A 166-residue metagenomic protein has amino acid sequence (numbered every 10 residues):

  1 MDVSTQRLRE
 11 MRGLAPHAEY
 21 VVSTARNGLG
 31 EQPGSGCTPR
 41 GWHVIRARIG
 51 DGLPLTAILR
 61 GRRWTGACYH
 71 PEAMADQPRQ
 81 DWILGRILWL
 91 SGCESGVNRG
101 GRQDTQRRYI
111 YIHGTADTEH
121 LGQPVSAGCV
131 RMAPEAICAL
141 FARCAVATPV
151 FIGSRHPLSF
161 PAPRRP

Functional and structural regions predicted by a protein language model:
M1-G28: A structural motif detector for short, solvent-exposed N-terminal "entry" segments of globular domains
V3, R12, T24, R46-A47 (+3 more regions): Pocket-edge structural micro-motifs
V3-T5, H17, R40, I83-G85 (+1 more regions): Extracytoplasmic
R9-E10, G30-E31, L53-L55: Short, solvent-exposed loop/turn elements at domain surfaces
E19-V21, W42, Y109, P149: Well-ordered beta-strand positions in beta-sheet-rich domains
V21-S35, C68-M74: N-terminal post-signal-peptidase region of extra-cytosolic proteins
G30-R48: Short, surface-exposed secondary-structure junctions/capping segments
L53-P166: Exported/periplasmic cell-wall-interacting domains
